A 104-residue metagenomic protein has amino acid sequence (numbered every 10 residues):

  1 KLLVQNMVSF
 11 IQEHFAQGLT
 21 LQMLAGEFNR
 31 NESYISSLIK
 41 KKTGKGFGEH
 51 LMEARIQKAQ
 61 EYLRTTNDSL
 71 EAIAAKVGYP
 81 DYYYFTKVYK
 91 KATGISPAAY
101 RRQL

Functional and structural regions predicted by a protein language model:
K1-S37, K41-F47, R101-L104: Inter-domain helical "communication" segments and dimerization helices that couple sensory or membrane-embedded modules
S9, K41-P80, R102-L104: Terminal helix-turn-helix DNA-binding modules in bacterial transcription factors
T20, T43, T66, T86 (+1 more regions): Ser/Thr-centric signal marking residues that sit in or immediately flank functional binding/regulatory motifs
Q22, S33, S69-A72, Y82-Y83 (+1 more regions): Residues within helix-turn-helix
E27, K76-V77, A92: Residues within the alpha-helical elements of helix-turn-helix
I35, I39, Y84-F85, Y89: Short hydrophobic/aromatic patch on the recognition helix
K87-L104: …primarily DNA-binding HTH/wHTH and HhH modules…
